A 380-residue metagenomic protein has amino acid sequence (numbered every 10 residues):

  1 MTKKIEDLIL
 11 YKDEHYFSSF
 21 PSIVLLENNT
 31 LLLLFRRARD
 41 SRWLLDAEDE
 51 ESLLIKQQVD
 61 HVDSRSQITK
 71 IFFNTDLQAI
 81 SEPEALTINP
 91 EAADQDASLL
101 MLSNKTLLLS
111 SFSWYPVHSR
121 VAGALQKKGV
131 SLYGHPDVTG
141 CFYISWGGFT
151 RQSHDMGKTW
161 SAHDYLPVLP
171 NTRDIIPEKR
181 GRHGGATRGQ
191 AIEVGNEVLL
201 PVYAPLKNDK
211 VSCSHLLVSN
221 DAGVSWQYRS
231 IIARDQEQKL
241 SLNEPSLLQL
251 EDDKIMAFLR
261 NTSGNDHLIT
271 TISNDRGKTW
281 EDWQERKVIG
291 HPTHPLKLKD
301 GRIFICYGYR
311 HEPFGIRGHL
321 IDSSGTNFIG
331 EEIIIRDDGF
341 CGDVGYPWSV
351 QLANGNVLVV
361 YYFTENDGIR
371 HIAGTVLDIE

Functional and structural regions predicted by a protein language model:
M1-E380: Asp-box/BNR beta-propeller blade signature and adjacent active/binding-site loops in extracellular glycan-interacting
